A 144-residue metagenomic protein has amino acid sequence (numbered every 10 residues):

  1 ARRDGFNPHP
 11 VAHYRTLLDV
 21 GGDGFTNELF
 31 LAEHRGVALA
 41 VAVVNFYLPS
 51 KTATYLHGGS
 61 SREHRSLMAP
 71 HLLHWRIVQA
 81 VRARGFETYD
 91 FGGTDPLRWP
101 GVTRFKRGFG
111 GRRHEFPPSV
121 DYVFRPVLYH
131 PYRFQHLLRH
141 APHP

Functional and structural regions predicted by a protein language model:
A1-S66: A conserved beta-strand-loop-helix scaffold within acyl/acetyltransferase catalytic domains
H13-T16, L72-R76, G101: Alpha-helical elements of Rossmann-like donor-binding domains used by nucleotide-donor carbohydrate transfer enzymes
L18, A42-V43, V78, T103 (+1 more regions): Generic hydrophobic alpha-helical scaffold/packing signal
V20, A80, R84: Active-site catalytic microenvironments for nucleophilic, acid-base chemistry
R65-Q79: Conserved acetyl-CoA-binding loop-helix of GNAT-fold acetyltransferases
A83-P144: Active-site/acyl-donor-binding loops of N-acyltransferases
